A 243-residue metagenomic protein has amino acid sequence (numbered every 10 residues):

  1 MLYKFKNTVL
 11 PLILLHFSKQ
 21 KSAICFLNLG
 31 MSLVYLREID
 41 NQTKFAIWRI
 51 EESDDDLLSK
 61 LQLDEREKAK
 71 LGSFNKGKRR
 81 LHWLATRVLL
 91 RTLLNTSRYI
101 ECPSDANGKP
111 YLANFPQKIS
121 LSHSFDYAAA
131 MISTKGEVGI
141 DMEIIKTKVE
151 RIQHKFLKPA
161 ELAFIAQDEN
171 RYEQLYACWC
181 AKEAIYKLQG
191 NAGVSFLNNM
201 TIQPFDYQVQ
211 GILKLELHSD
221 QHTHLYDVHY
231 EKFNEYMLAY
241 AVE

Functional and structural regions predicted by a protein language model:
M1-G30: N-terminal amphipathic/basic-hydrophobic helices that include classical n-h-c signal peptides and signal-anchor
F26-E243: Core catalytic alpha/beta fold that binds nucleotide/phospho-ligands
